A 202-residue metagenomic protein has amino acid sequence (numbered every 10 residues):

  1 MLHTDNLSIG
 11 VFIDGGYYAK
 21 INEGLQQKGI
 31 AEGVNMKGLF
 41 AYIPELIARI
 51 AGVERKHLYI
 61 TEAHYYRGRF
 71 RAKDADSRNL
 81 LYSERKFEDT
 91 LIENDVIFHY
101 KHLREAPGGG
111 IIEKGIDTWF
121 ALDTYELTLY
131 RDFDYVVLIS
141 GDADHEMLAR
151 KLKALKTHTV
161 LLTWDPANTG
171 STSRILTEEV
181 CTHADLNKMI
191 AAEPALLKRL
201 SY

Functional and structural regions predicted by a protein language model:
M1-I112, H158, D165: Domain-level signal for Mg2+-assisted phosphodiester chemistry and nucleotide/NA-binding surfaces in nucleic-acid
D89-Y202: Nuclease catalytic cores that cleave nucleic-acid phosphodiester bonds, predominantly acidic two-metal-ion
